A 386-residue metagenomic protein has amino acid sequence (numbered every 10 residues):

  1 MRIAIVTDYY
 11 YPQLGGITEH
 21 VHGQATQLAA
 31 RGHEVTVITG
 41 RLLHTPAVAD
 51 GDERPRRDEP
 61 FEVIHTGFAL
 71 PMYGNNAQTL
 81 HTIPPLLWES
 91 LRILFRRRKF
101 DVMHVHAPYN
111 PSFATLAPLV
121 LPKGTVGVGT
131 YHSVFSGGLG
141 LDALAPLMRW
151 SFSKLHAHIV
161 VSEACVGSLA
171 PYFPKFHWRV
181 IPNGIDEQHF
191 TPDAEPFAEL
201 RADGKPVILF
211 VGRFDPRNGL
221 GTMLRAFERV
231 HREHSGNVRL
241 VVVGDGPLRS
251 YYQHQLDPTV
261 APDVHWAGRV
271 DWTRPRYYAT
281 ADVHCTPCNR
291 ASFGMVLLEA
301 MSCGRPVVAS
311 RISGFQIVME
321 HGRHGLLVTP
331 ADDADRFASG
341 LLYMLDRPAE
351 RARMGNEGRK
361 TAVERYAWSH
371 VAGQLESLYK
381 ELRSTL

Functional and structural regions predicted by a protein language model:
R41, A164, G184: Carbohydrate-associated surface elements
L200-E228: Conserved donor-binding/catalytic core segment of Leloir-type glycosyltransferases
Q253-V270: Nucleotide-activated donor-binding/catalytic signature segment of Leloir-type glycosyltransferases, i.e., the conserved
R269-V270, R276-A281: Short alpha-helical donor nucleotide-sugar binding micro-motif in glycosyltransferases
N289: Aromatic "clamp/platform" in nucleotide-sugar-dependent glycosyltransferases that forms part of the donor/acceptor
P306-A309, M319: Short hydrophobic beta-strand element within catalytic cores of glycosyltransferases and related nucleotide-activated
H321-G322, L326-D333, Y343-P348: Conserved acidic donor-binding segment of nucleotide-sugar-dependent glycosyltransferases
Y343, E350-E364, Q374: A short, well-ordered alpha-helix in the C-terminal region of glycosyltransferases
